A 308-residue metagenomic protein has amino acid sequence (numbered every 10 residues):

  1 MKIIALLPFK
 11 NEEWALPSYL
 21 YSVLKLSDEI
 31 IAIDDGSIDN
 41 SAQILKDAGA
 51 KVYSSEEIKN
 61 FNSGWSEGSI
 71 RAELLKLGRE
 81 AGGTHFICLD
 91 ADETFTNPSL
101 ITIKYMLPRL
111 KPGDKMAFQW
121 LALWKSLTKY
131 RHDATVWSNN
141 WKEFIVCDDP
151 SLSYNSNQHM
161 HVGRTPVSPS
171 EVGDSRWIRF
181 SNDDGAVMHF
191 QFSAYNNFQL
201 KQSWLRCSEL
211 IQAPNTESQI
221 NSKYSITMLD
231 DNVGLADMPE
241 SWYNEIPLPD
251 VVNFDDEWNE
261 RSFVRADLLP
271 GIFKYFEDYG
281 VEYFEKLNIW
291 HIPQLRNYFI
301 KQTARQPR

Functional and structural regions predicted by a protein language model:
K2-I4: Cell-envelope/extracellular polymer assembly enzymes that use nucleotide-activated donors
N11-L26: Short, well-formed alpha-helical segments that are part of the catalytic scaffolds of diverse glycosyltransferases
L26, D47-G49: Short, structured coil segments at secondary-structure junctions
D28-G36, A91: Short beta-strand/loop segment that forms part of the nucleotide-sugar
I33-K46, E57-K59: A conserved acidic beta->alpha catalytic loop
G64-A72, N97-R308: Catalytic-site signature of metal-activated, phosphate-bearing donor transferases, centered on the GT-A/GT-A-like
G68-H85: Active-site nucleotide-sugar/metal-binding loop of Leloir-type enzymes
G82-T96: Short beta-strand-to-loop acidic/aromatic patch adjacent to the donor-nucleotide binding site
